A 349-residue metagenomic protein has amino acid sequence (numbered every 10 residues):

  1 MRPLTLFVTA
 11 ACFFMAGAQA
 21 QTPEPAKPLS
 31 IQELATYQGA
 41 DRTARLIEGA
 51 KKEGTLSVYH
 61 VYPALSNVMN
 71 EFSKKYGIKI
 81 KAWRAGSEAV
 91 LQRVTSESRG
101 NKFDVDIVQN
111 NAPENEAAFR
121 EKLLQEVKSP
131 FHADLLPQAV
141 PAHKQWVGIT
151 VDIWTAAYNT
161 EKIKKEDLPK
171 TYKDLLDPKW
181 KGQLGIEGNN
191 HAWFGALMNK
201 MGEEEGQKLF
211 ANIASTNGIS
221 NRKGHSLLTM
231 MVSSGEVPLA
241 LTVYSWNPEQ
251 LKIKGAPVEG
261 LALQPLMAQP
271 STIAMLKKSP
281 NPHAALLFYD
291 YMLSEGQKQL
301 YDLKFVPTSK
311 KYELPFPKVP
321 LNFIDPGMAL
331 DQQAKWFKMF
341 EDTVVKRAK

Functional and structural regions predicted by a protein language model:
M1-K52, K349: Short, low-complexity disordered leader/linker segments with a strong preference for bacterial N-terminal type II
A40-S57, V61-K79, A156, F305: Short, polar/charged alpha-helical segment
S57-N70, K81-E236: Extracytoplasmic ligand-binding site segments that recognize negatively charged/polar headgroups
P113-A117, P238-P257: A ligand-binding cleft/hinge motif common to bilobed small-molecule-binding domains
D134-Q138, V151-I153, F210-S215, I219-R222 (+2 more regions): Periplasmic-binding protein-like
T155-K162, M198-K200, Q269-N281, L300: A bilobed periplasmic-binding-protein/Venus flytrap-type ligand-binding module shared by bacterial periplasmic
W180-N189, Y291-Y312: Periplasmic-binding protein-like
L314-K349: Extracellular/periplasmic bilobal clamshell ligand-binding domains
